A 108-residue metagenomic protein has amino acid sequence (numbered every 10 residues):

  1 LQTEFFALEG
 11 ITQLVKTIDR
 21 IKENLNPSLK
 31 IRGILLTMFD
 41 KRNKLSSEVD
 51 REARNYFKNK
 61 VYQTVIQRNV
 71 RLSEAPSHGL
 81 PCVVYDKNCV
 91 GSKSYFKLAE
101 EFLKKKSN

Functional and structural regions predicted by a protein language model:
L1-V70: Conserved catalytic-core segment of NTP-binding enzymes
Y62, Q67-G79, K105: Repeat-unit-sized solenoid/scaffold elements
A75-K97: C-terminal boundary of histidine-terminating zinc-finger modules
K97-N108: C-terminal alpha-helix
